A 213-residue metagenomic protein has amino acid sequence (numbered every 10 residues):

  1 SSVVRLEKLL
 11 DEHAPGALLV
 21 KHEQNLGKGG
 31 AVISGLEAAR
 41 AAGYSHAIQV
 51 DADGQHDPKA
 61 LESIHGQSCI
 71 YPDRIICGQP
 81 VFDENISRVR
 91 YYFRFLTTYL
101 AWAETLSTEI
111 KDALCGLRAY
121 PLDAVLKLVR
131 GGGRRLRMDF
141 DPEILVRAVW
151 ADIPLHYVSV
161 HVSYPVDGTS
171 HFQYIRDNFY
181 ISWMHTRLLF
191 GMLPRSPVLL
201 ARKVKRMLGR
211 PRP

Functional and structural regions predicted by a protein language model:
S1-V20: Acidic donor-binding segment of Leloir-type glycosyltransferases
S1-V4, D51-Q67: Acidic donor-binding/catalytic loop of UDP-sugar-dependent glycosyltransferases, especially processive GT2
D11, C69, V149: Anion (oxyanion) recognition and catalysis
P15, G43-Y44, P72, D152-P154: Short loop/turn motifs at secondary-structure junctions
G16-L18, E109, P154-H156: Conserved beta-strand segments of alpha/beta enzyme cores
H22-Q24, K28-A41, H46, P58-M138 (+2 more regions): Acceptor/aglycone-binding surface of glycosyltransferases and processive sugar-polymer synthases
S45-V50, V158: Short beta-strand segments at enzyme active-site cores
G131-P213: Hydrophobic helical membrane-anchoring modules
